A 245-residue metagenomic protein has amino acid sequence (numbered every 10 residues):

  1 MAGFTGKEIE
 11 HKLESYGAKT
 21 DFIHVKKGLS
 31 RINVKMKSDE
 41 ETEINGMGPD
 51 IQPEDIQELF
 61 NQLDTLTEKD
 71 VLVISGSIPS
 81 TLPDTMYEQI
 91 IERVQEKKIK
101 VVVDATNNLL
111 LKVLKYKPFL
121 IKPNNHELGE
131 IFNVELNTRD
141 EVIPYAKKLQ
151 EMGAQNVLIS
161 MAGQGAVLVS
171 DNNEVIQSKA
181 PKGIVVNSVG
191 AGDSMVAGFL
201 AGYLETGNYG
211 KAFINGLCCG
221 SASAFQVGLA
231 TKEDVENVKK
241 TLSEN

Functional and structural regions predicted by a protein language model:
M1-L29, K240-L242: Substrate-binding N-lobe of the ribokinase-like
G17-I23, F119-G129, I176-K179: Short hydrophobic/aromatic-enriched beta-strand-loop microsegments
V25, M36-E68: Conserved phosphate-binding/catalytic loop of the ribokinase/pfkB sugar-kinase fold
K37, V167-D171, S178: Short beta-strand-to-turn element immediately C-terminal to the catalytic PLP-Schiff-base lysine in fold type I
E43-N45, K69-G76, D104, K122-E127: Short beta-strands and strand-loop turn motifs
D50-Q52, I78-L82, L109-L111, G165-A166 (+1 more regions): Short, small-residue-enriched loops and turns at beta-alpha junctions that line or gate enzyme active sites
D84, E88-N172: Conserved phosphate/ATP/ADP-binding segment of small-molecule kinases
M152, N156, M161-G163, A180-L242: Conserved post-catalytic alpha-helical subdomain immediately downstream of the catalytic base and nucleotide-binding
